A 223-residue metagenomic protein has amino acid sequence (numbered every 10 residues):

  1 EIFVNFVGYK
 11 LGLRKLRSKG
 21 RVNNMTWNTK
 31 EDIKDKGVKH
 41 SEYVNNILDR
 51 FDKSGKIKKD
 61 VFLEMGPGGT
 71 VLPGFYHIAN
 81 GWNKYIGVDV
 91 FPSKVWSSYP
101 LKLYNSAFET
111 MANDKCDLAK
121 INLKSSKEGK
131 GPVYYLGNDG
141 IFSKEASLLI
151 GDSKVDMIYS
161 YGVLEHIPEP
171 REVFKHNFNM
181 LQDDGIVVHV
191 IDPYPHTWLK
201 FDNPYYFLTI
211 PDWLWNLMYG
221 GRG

Functional and structural regions predicted by a protein language model:
I57-G69: Conserved class I S-adenosyl-L-methionine
G69-W82: Conserved SAM-binding loop of SAM-dependent methyltransferases across substrates and taxa, primarily the Class I
L103-E145: S-adenosyl-L-methionine
Y159: A conserved beta-strand element that flanks and buttresses the S-adenosyl-L-methionine
V163-L164, P193: Hydrophobic adenine-recognition pocket in adenosine-nucleotide-binding enzymes
R171-I186: A short glycine-rich, Lys/Arg-flanked "PGG" loop and its adjoining helix->strand segment in the class I
I186-L214: Conserved class I S-adenosyl-L-methionine
W215-G223: Acceptor-substrate binding/catalytic loop of class I
